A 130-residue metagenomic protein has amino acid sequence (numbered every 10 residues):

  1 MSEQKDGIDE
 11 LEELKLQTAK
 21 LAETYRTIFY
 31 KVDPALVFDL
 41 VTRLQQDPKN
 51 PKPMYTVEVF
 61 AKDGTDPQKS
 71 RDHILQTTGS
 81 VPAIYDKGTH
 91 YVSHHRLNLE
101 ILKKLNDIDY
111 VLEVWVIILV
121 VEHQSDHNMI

Functional and structural regions predicted by a protein language model:
M1-I130: Autoinhibitory N-terminal propeptides
